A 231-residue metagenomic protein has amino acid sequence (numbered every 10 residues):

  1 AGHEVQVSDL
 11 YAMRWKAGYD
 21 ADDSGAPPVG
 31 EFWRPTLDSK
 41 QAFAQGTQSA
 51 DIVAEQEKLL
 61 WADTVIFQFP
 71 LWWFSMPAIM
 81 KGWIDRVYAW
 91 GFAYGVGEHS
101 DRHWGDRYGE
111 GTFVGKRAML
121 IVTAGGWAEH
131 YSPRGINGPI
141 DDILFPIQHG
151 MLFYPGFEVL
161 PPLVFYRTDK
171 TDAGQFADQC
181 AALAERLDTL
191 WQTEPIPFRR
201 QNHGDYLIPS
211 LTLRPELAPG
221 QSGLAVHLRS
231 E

Functional and structural regions predicted by a protein language model:
A1, I136-D141, A173-A181: C-terminal/domain-terminus segments
A1-V96, A181-E231: N-terminal beta1-alpha1-beta2 submodule of the flavodoxin-like/Rossmannoid cofactor-binding fold
V5-S8, E158-Y166: Short beta-strand elements in bilobed, periplasmic/extracellular small-molecule ligand-binding domains
W15-A17, A128, D169: Generic structural signal for helix capping and beta-alpha/helix-loop junctions
A17-D22, Y131-P133, G174-F176: Short aromatic-enriched loop/helix-cap "lid" or pocket-rim segments at secondary-structure transitions that line
T64, R117, P161-P162: Well-ordered beta-strand positions
G95-F153: Short, glycine-/small-residue-rich phosphate/pyrophosphate-handling segment
F165, D169-D172, E185-D188: Basic, glycine-rich
